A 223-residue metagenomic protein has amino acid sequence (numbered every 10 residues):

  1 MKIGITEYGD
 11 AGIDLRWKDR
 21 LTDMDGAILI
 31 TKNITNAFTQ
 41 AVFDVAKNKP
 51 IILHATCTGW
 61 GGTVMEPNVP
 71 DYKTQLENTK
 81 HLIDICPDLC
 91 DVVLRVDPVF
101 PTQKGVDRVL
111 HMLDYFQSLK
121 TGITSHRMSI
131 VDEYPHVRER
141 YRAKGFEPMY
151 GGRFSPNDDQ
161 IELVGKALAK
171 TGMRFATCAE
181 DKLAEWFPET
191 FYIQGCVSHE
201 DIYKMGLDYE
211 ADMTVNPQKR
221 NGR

Functional and structural regions predicted by a protein language model:
M1-I161: Conserved AdoMet/S-adenosylmethionine-binding subsite of the radical SAM
R142-R223: C-terminal accessory extensions appended to soluble enzyme cores
